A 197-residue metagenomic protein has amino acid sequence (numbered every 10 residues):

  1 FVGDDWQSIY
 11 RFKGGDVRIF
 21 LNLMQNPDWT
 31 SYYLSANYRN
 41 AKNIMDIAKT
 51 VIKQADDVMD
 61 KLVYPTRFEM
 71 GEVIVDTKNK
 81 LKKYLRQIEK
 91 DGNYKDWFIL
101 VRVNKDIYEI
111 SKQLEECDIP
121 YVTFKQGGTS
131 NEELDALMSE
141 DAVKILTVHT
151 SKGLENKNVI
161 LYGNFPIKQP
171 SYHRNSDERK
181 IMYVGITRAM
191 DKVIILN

Functional and structural regions predicted by a protein language model:
F1-G71: Conserved RecA-like helicase ATPase core segment that couples NTP binding/hydrolysis to strand translocation
I19, K80-Y84, T147, I181: Well-ordered alpha-helical segments embedded in enzymatic catalytic cores
Q25-D28, K49-D57, R86, E115-P120 (+2 more regions): Non-catalytic alpha-helical coupling and interface elements of nucleotide-dependent molecular machines and regulators
D28-A36, D56-R102, V143: Inter-lobe coupling/hinge region of RecA-like P-loop helicase motors
N37-K42, N79-K83, G127-E132, K152: A short acidic, often aromatic-flanked loop/helix-cap motif at beta-alpha or helix-coil junctions that lines enzyme
K90-I194: Core RecA-like ATPase module of SF1/SF2 helicases and allied nucleic-acid translocases
N197: Short secondary-structure boundary segments
